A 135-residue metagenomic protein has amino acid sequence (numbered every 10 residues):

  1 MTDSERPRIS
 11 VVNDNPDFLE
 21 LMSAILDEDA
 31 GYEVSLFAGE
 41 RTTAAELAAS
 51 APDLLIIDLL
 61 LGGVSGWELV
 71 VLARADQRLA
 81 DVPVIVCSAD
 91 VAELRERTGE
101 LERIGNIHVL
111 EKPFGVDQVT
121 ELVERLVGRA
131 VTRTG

Functional and structural regions predicted by a protein language model:
M1-S10, D14-P16, G115-G135: Non-catalytic signal-transmission and effector/linker regions of two-component phosphorelay proteins
P16-S35, I104: Two-component/phosphorelay signaling modules centered on CheY-like receiver
L36, L61-V64: Residue-level signal for the "D+5" position in two-component response regulator receiver
G39, S65-V71: Acidic catalytic/metal-coordinating carboxylates
S50-I57, L61: Active-site beta3 strand of CheY-like receiver
A51, R78-P83: His-Asp phosphorelay/catalytic-motif detector in bacterial-type signaling
E68, V91-L110, D117, E121: Alpha4 helix (beta4-alpha4-beta5 surface) of REC/receiver domains from two-component response regulators
C87-A89: Hydrophobic/aromatic residues positioned on beta-strands within the core alpha/beta folds
